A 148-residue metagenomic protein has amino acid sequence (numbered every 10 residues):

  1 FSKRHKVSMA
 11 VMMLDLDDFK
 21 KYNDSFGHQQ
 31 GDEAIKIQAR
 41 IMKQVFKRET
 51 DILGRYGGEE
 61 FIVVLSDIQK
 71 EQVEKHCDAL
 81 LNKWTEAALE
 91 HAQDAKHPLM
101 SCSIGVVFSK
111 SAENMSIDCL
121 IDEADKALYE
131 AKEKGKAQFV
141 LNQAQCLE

Functional and structural regions predicted by a protein language model:
K3-V11, D17-Q44, G54-G58, I62-V63 (+3 more regions): Conserved long alpha-helical elements within nucleotide-processing catalytic cores of c-di-GMP signaling and class III
D24, A87, A137: Flexible, active-site-adjacent loop/turn segments at secondary-structure boundaries
I37-S111, C119, L141: GGDEF/GGEEF active-site signature
E71-K75, S109-K126, E130-E148: Catalytic cores and conserved motifs of cyclic dinucleotide signaling enzymes
